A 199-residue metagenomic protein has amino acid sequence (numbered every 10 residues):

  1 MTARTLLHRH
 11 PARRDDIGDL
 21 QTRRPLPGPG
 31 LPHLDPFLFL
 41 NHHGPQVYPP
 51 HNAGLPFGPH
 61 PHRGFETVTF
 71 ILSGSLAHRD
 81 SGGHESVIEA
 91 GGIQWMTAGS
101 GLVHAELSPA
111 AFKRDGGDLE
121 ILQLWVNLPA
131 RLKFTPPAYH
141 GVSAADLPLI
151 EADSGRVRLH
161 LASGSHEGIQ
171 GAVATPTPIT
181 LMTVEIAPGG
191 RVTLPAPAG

Functional and structural regions predicted by a protein language model:
M1-A12: Short, Gly/Pro- and small/polar-rich lid/capping loops
R14-L72, L147-R191: A short glycine-rich, His/Asp/Glu-containing loop-to-beta-strand
G54, T69-A90, V103-A105, P195: A short beta-strand-loop-beta hairpin characteristic of the jelly-roll/cupin
G91, G99, A187-R191: Tight coil/turn sites that cap or link beta-strands
A98-R131: Ligand-binding loop in jelly-roll beta-barrel domains
Q123-A130, S143, L161-S165, T183-P188 (+1 more regions): Short, structured patches in soluble enzyme cores that scaffold and shape functional sites
V126-V157: Long amphipathic alpha-helical segments that form oligomerization/scaffold cores
